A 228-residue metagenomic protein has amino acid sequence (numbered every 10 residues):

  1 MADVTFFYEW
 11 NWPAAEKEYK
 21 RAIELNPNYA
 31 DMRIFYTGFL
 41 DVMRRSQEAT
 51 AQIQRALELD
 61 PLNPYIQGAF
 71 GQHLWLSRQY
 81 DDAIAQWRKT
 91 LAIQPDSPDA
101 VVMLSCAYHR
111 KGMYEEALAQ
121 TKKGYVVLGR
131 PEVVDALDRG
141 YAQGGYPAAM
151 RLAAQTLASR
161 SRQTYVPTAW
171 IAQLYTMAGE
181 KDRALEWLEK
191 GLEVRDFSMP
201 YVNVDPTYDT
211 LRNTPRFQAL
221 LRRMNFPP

Functional and structural regions predicted by a protein language model:
A2, F6, N11-L25, Y29-P228: Alpha-helical protein-protein interaction modules
